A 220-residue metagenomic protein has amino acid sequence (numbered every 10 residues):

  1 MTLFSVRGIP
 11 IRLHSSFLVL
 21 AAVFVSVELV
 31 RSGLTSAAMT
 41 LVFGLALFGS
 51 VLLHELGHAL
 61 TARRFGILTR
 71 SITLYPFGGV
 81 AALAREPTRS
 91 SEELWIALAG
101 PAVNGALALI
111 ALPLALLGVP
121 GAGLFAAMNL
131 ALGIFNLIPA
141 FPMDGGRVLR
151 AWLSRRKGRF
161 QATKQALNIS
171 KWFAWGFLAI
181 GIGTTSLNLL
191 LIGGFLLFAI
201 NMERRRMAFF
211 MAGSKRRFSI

Functional and structural regions predicted by a protein language model:
M1-I220: Hydrophobic transmembrane alpha-helices and their immediate loop junctions in multi-pass integral membrane proteins
